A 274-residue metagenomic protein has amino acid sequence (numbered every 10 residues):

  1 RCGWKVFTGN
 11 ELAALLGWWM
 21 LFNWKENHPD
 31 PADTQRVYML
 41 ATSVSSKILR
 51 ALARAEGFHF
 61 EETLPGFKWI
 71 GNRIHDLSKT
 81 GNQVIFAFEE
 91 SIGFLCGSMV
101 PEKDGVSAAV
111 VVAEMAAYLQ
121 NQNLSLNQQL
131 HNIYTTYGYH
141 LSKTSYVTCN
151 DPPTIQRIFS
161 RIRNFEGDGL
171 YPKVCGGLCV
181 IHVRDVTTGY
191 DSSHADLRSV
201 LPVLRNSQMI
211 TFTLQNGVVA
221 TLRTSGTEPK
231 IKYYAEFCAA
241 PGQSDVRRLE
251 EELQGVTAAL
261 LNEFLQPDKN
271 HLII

Functional and structural regions predicted by a protein language model:
R1-K5, N23-R223, K232-Y234, P241-I274: Phosphate-binding and adjacent anionic-ligand microenvironments
T8-M20: Catalytic or ion-translocation cores adjacent to nucleophile or general acid/base/metal-coordination motifs in diverse
G226-E228: A generic beta-sheet turn/junction motif
